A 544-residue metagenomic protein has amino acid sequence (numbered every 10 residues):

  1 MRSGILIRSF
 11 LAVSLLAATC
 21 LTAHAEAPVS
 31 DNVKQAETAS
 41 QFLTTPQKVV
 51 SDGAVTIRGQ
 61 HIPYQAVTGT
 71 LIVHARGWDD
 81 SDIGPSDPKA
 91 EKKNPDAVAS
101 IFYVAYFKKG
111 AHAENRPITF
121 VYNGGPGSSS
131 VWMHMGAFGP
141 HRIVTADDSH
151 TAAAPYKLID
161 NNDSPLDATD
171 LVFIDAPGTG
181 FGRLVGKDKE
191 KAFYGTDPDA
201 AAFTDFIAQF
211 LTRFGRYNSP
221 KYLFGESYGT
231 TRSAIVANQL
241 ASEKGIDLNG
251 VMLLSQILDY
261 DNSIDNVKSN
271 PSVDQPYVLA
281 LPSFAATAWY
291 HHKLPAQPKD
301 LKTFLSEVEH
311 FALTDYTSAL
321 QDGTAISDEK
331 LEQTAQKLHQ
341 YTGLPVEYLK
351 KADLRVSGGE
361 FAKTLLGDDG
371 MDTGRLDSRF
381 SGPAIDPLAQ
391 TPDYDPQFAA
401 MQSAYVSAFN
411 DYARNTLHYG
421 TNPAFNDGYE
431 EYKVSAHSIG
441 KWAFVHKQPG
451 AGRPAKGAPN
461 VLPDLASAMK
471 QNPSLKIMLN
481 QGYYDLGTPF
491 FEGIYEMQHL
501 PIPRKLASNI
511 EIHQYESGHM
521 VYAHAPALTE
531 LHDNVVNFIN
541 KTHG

Functional and structural regions predicted by a protein language model:
E26-E37, W78-A192, Q498: N-terminal cap/lid subdomain of alpha/beta-hydrolase-fold enzymes
P140-V144, A241-Q340: A catalytic-pocket lid/entrance helix-loop region that shapes and gates access to the active site across common
L166, A176, F193-L211: Alpha/beta-hydrolase active-site loop
R216-S227: Alpha/beta-hydrolase fold nucleophile elbow
T324-Q481, L486-G487: Alpha/beta-hydrolase fold catalytic core
L475, P489-H499: Short alpha-helix in the alpha/beta-hydrolase fold that links the catalytic acid
I502-H519: Catalytic histidine neighborhood in serine/cysteine hydrolases with alpha/beta-hydrolase-type architecture
G518-A527: Catalytic histidine-centered segment of alpha/beta-hydrolase-like enzymes
